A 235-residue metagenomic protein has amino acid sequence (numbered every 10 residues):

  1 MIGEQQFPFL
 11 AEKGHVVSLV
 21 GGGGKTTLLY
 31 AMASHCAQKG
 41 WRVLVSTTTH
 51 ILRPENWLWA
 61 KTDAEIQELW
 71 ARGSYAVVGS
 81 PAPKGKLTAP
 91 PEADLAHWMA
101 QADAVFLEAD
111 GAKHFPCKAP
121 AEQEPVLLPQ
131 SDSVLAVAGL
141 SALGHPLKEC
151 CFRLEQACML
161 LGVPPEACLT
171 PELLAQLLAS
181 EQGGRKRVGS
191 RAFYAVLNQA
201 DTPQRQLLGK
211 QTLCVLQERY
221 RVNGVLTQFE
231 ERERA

Functional and structural regions predicted by a protein language model:
I2-K39: Walker A (P-loop) phosphate-binding motif
L19, V43-T47, V77-G79, V105-A109 (+3 more regions): General beta-strand structural signal in soluble alpha/beta enzymes
A33-G85: N-terminal phosphate/diphosphate-binding loop that engages ATP/GTP or pyrophosphate donors across diverse enzyme folds
A82-A119, E124: Phosphate-binding/switch loop-helix module in NTP-utilizing enzymes
A109, G139-L140, L160-A167, L177-S180 (+2 more regions): G-domain G4 guanine-recognition motif of GTPases
A121-L143: Inter-motif core of Ras-like GTPase G domains
E166-R187, Q211: A short, acidic, amphipathic alpha-helical segment used as a generic capping/interface helix at domain edges
G209, L213-A235: Canonical P-loop GTPase G-domain recognition
